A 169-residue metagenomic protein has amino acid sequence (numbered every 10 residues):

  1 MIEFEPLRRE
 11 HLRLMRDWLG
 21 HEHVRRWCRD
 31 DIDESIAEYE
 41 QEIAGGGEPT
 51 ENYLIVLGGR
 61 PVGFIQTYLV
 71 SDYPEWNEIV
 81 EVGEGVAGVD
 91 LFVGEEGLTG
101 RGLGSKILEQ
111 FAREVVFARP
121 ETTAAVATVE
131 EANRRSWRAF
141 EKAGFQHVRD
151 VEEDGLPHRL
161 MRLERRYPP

Functional and structural regions predicted by a protein language model:
I2-D17: A short beta-loop-alpha structural element at the N-terminal edge of CoA-dependent acyl/N-acetyltransferase catalytic
H23-E42: Conserved GNAT-fold acetyl-CoA-binding loop/helix
Q41-G88, F92-G97: Acetyl-CoA-dependent GNAT
S71-D72, V126-T128, G144-L160: Conserved catalytic-core motifs of GNAT/GCN5-like acyltransferases
G83-G85, D150-P169: C-terminal "cap" of GNAT-fold acetyltransferases
G100-V115, R138, K142: Conserved acetyl-CoA-binding loop-helix of GNAT-fold acetyltransferases
V115-T128: Conserved GNAT acetyl-CoA-binding A-motif
A125-W137: Conserved beta-strand-loop-alpha-helix junction that forms the acyl-donor binding cleft
